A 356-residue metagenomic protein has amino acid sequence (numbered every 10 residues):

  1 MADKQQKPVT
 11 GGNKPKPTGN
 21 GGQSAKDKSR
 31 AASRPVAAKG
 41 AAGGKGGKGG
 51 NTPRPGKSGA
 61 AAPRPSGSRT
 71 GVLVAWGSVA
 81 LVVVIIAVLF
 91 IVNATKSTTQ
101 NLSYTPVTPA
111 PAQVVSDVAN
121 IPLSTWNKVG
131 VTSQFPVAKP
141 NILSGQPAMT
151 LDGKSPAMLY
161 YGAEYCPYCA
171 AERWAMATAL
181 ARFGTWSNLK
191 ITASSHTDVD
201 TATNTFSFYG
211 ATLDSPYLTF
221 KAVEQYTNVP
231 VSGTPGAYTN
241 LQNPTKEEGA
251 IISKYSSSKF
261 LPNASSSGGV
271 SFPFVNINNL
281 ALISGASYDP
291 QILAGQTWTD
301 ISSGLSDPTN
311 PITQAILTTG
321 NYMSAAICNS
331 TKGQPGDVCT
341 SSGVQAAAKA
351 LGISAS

Functional and structural regions predicted by a protein language model:
A2-A157, A171-R173, A181-S356: Non-globular targeting/processing and membrane-anchoring segments
A157-A163: Short glycine-rich or small-residue beta-strand-to-loop segments that form or flank ligand, phosphate, metal/Fe-S
A163-W174: Conserved redox-active cysteine motifs that mediate thiol-disulfide chemistry, especially di-cysteine Cys-X(1-2)-Cys
